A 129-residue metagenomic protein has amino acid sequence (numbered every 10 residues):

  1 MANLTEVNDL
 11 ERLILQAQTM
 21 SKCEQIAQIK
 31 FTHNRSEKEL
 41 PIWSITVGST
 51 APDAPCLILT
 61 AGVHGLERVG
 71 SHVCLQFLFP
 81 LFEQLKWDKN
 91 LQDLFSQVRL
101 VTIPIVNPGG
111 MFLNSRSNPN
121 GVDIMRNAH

Functional and structural regions predicted by a protein language model:
M1-L4, G65, S115: Short N-terminal micro-motifs specific to bacterial/archaeal maturation and metal-cluster initiation sites
M1-W43: Short glycine- and acidic-rich boundary segments immediately preceding or forming the N-terminal edge of structured
A17-C23, G48, P80, Q84: Generic N-terminal helix/loop capping motif
M20, N34-S36, A51, Q92-L94 (+1 more regions): A generic structural signal for short, solvent-exposed coil/turn residues that cap or connect secondary-structure
F31-S36, S49, I105-N107, H129: Residues that form or immediately flank small-molecule/cofactor binding pockets and catalytic motifs
I42-D53, G62: Short beta-strand-to-loop junctions in surface cap/lid or active-site-entrance loops
A54-P55, R68-H129: Active-site/substrate-binding loop(s) of hydrolase catalytic cores
L59-L66: Active-site histidine-acidic residue metal-binding/catalytic motifs, centered on HxH/HExxH-like signatures
